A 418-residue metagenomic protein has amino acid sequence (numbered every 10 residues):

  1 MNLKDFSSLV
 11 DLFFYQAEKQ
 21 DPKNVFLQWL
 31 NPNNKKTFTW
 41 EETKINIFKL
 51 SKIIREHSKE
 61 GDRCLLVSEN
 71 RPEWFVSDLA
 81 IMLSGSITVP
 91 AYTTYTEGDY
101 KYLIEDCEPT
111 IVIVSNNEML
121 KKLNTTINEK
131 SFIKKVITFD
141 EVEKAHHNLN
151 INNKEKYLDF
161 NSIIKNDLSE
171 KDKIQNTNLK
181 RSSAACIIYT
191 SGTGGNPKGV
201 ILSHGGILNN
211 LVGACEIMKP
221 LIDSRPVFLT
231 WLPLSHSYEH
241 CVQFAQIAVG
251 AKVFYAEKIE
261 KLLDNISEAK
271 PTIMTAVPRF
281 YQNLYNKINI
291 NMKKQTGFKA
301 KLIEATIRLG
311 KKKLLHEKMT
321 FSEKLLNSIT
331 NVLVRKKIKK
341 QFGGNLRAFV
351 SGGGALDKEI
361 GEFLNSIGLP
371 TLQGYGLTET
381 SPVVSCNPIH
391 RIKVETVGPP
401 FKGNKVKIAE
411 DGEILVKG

Functional and structural regions predicted by a protein language model:
V25, Y157-L158, K165-Y189, N196 (+1 more regions): Conserved pre-ATP/AMP-binding loop-to-beta segment of ANL
F26-L79, T96-K101, D159-S162: Conserved AMP-binding/adenylate-forming core of the ANL superfamily
T37-E41, A185-L211: Conserved AMP-binding A3 loop
K44-K52, D167-L168, V200-L221, K336: Conserved structural elements of the adenylate-forming
L65-V67, W74, D78, M82-K121 (+3 more regions): Short beta-strand->loop structural element characteristic of the AMP-binding/adenylate-forming
K121-R181, I288-K337: ANL superfamily adenylate-forming
L208-V227, L234-R335, N345: Conserved AMP-binding/adenylation subdomain of ANL enzymes
M274, T330-G418: Conserved AMP-binding/adenylate-forming
